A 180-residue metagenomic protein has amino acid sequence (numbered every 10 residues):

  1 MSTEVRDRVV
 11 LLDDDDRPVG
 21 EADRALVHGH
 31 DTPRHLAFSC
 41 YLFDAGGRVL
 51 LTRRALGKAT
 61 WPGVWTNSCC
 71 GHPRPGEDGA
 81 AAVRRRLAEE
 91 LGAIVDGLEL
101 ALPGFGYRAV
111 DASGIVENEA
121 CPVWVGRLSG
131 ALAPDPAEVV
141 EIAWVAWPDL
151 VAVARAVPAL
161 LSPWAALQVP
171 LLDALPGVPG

Functional and structural regions predicted by a protein language model:
S2-A45: Acidic, metal-coordinating catalytic segment for phosphate/diphosphate chemistry, firing primarily on the Nudix
V9, R48-V49, I142-A143: A residue-level structural signature of the nucleotidyltransferase/glycosyltransferase Rossmann-like core
R17, A81, R85, E89 (+1 more regions): Replace "anionic and nucleotidyl ligands
D23-L26, G63, G104-G180: Nudix hydrolase/Nudix homology domain
V27-A37, D44-E89, A93: Conserved Nudix-box catalytic region and its N-terminal flanking loop in Nudix hydrolases and closely related
C40, C69, L100, P122-W124: A structural signal for short, well-ordered beta-strand segments
I94-P103: A short coil-to-beta-strand element that immediately follows conserved catalytic motifs
